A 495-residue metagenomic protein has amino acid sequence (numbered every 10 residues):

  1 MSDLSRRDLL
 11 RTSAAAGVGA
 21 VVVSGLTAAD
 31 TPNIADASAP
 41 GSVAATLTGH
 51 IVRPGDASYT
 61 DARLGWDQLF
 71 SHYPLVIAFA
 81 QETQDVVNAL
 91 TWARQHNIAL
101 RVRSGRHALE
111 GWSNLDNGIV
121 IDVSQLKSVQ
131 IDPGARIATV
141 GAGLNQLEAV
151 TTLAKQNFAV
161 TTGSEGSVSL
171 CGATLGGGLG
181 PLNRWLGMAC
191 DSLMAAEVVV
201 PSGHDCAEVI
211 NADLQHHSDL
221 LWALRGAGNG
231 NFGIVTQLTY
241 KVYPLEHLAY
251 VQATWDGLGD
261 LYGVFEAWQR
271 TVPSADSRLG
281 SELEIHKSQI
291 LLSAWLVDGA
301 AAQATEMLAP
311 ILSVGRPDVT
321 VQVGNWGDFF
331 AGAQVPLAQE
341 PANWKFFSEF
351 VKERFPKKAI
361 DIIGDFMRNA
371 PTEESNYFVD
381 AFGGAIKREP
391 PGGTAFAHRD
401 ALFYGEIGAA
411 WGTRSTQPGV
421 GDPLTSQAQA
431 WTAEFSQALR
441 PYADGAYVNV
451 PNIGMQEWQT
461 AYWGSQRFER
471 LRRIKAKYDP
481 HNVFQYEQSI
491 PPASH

Functional and structural regions predicted by a protein language model:
S2-H495: Soluble FAD-dependent oxygen oxidases
